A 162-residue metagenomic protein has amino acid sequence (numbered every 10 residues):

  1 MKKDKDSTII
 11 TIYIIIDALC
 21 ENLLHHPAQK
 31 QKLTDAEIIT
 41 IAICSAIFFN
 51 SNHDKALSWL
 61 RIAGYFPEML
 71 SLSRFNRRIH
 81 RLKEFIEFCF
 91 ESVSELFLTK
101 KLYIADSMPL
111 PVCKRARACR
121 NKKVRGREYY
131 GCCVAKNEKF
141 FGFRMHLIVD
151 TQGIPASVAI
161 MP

Functional and structural regions predicted by a protein language model:
M1-P162: Short alpha-helical elements
